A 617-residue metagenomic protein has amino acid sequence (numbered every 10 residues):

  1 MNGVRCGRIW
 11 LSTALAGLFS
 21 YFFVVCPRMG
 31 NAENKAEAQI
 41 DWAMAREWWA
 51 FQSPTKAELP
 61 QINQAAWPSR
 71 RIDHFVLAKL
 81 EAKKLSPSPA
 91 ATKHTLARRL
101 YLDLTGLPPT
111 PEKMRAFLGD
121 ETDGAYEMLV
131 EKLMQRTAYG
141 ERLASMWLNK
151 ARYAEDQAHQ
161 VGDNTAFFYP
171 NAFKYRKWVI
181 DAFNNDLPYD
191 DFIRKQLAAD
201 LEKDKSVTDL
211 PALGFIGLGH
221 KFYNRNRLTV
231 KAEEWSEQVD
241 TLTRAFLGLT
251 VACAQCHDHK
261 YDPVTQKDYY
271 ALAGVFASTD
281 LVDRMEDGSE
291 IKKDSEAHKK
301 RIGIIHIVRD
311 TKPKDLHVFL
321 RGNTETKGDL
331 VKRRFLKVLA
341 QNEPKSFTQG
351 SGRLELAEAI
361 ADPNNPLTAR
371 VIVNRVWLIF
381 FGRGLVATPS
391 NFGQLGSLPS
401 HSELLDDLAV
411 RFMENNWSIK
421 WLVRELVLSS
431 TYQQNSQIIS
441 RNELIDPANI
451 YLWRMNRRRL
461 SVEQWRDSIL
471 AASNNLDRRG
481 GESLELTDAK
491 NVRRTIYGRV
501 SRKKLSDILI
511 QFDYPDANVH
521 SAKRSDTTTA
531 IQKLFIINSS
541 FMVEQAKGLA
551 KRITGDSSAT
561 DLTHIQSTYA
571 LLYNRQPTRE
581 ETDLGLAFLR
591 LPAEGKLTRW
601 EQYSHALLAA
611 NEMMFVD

Functional and structural regions predicted by a protein language model:
N2-L15: Bacterial N-terminal signal peptides that target proteins for export
S12-V25: Bacterial N-terminal signal peptides
M29-W67, I304: N-terminal pre-domain segments of enzymes
N34-Q52, D190, A199-K221: Core domains of carbohydrate- and sulfate-ester-processing enzymes
A57-N63, K83-S86, P111, D156-Q157 (+4 more regions): Short, solvent-exposed loop/turn elements at domain surfaces
A66-R98, D103-A138, Q157-D204, D262-T265 (+4 more regions): Primarily short, surface-exposed interaction patches in extracytoplasmic proteins
L201-S295, L509, S521: Sequence context surrounding c-type heme c attachment/ligation sites in exported
Y603: Globin-like tetrapyrrole-binding proteins
